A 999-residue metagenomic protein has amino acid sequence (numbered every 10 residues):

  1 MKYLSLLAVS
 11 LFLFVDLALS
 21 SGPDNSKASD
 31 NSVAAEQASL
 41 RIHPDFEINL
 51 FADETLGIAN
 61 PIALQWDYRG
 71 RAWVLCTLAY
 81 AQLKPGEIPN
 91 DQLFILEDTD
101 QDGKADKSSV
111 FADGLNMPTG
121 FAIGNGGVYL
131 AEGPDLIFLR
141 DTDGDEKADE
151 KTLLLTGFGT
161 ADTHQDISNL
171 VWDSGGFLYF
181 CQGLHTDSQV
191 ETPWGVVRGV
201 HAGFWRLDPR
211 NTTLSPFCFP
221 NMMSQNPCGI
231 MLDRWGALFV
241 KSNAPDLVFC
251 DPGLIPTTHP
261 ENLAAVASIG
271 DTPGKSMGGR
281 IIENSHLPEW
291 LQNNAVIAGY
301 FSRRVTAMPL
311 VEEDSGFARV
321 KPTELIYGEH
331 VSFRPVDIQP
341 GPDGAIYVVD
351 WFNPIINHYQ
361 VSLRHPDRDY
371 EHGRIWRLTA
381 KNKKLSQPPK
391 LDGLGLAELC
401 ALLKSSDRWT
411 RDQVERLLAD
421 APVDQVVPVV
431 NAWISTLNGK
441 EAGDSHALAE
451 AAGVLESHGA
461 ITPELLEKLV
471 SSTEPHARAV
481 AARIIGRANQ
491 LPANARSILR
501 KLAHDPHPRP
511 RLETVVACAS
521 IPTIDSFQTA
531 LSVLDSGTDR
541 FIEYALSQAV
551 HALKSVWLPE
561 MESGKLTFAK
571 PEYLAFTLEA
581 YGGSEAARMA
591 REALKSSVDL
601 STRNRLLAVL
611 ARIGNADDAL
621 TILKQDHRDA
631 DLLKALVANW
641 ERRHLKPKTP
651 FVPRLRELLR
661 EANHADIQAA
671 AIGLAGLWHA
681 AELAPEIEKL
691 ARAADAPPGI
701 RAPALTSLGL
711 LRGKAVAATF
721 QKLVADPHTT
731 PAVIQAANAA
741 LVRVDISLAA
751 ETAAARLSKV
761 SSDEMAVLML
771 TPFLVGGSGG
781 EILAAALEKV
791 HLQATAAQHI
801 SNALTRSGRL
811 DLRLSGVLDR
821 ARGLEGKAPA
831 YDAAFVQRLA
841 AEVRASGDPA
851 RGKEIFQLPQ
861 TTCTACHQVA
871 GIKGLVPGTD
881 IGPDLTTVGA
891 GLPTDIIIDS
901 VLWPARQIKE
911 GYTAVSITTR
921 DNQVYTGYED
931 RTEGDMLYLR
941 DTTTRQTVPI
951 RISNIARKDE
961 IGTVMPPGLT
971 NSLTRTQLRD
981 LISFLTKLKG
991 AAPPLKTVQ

Functional and structural regions predicted by a protein language model:
S5-D16: Bacterial N-terminal signal peptides
L19-K404, W409-T410, R416-A419, V480 (+5 more regions): Beta-propeller domains with acidic blade repeats across secreted/periplasmic ectodomains and cytosolic WD/CNH propellers
F51, A72, G126-V128, G133-P134 (+7 more regions): C-terminal capping alpha-helices of c-type cytochrome domains
G124, D166-I167, E191, Q292 (+11 more regions): Short beta-alpha junctions and helix-cap segments that line functional grooves
P309, T379, I434, W640 (+6 more regions): Sec/Tat-exported extracytoplasmic proteins
A345, R374, E854-G871, P883-T887 (+6 more regions): C-type cytochrome heme c attachment motif
F352-N353, E764-V767, V775-A784, Q793-T795 (+2 more regions): C-terminal structured "cap/appendage" subdomains that terminate the fold
P366, Y370-G373, L378-L858, I881 (+4 more regions): Long, ordered, helix-rich scaffold segments
